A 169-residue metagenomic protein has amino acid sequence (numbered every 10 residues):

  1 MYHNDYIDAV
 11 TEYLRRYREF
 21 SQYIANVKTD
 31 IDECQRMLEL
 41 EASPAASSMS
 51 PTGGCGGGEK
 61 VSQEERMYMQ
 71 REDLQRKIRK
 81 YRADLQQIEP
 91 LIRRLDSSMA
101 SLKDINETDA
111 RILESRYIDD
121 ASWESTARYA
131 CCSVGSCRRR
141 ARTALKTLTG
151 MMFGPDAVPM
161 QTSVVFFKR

Functional and structural regions predicted by a protein language model:
M1-L102, F153-R169: N-terminal interaction/assembly modules
L14, K28, N106, E124-A127: Generic alpha-helical hydrophobic packing signal
C34, C55, C131-C132, C137: Generic recognition of cysteine residues
K103-D104, C131: Short, conserved sequence motifs enriched in acidic/basic residues, glycine, and aromatics that mark functional "hot
D104-A121: Short amphipathic alpha helix immediately N-terminal
D119-S136: Helix-turn-helix DNA-binding module
C137-M151: DNA major-groove recognition helices of helix-turn-helix
